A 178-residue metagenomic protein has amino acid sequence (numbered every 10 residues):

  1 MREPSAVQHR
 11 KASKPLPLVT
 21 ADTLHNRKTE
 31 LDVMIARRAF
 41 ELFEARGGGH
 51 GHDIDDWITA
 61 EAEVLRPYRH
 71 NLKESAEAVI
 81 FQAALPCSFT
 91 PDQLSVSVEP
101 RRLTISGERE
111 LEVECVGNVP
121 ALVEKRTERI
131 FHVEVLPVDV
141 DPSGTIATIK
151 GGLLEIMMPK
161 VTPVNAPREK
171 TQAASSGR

Functional and structural regions predicted by a protein language model:
R2-N26, E30-D32, R37, E41-R178: Alpha-crystallin/small heat shock protein
